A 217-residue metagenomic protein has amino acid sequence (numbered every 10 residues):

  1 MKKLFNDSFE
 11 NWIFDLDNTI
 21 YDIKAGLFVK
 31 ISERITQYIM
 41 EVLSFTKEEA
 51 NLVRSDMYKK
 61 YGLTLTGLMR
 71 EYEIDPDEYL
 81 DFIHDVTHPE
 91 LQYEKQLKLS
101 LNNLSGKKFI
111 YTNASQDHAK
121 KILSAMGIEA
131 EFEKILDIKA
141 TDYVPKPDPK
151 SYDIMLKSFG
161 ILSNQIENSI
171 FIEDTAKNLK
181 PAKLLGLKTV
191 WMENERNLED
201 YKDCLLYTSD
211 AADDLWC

Functional and structural regions predicted by a protein language model:
K3-Q96, D117: N-terminal helical cap/lid subdomain that shapes the substrate entry/recognition surface in HAD-like hydrolases
G67, H118-I122, P181: Phosphate- and divalent-cation-binding pockets in alpha/beta enzyme and binding domains that engage nucleotide-derived
E90, F109, S115-I170, A176: Substrate-recognition "cap/lid" segment bordering the active-site pocket of phosphatases
Q96-S105: Catalytic-core regions built around general acid/base machinery
L104, I128-E131, L185-G186, C204: Short, structured coil segments at secondary-structure junctions
F171-L206: Acidic, Mg2+-coordinating phosphoryl-transfer loop and its flanking beta/alpha structural elements, shared across
Y207-C217: Single conserved hydrophobic/aromatic residue that forms the stacking wall/gate of nucleotide- or nucleobase-binding
